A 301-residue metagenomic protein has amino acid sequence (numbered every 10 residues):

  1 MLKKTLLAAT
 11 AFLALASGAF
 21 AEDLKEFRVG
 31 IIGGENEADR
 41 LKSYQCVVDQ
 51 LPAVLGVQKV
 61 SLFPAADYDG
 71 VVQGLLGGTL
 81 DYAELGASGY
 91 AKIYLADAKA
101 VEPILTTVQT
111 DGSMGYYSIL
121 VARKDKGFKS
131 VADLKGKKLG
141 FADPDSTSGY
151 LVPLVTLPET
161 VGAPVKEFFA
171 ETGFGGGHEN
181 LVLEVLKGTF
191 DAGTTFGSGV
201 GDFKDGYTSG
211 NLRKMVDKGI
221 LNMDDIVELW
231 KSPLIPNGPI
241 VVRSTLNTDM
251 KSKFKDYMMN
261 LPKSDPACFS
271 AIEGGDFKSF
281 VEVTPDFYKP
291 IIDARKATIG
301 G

Functional and structural regions predicted by a protein language model:
S17-A21: Sec/Tat signal peptide C-region and signal peptidase I cleavage site
E22-A91: Extracytoplasmic small-molecule ligand-binding "clamshell" domains of the periplasmic binding protein/Venus flytrap
L24-I31, E35-C46, P52, N211 (+1 more regions): An extracytoplasmic/periplasmic, membrane-proximal ligand-sensing/linker region
I32-G34, Y117-F128, W230-T248: A bilobed periplasmic-binding-protein/Venus flytrap-type ligand-binding module shared by bacterial periplasmic
G33, P64-Y68, G78-D97, T107 (+3 more regions): Beta->alpha turn/N-cap motifs
L75-L76, L134, V185-L186: Hydrophobic residues within well-ordered alpha-helices
A122-D143: Flexible hinge/capping segments at coil-to-helix
K138-G140, P144-N247: Pocket-lining segment of extracytoplasmic ligand-binding domains
